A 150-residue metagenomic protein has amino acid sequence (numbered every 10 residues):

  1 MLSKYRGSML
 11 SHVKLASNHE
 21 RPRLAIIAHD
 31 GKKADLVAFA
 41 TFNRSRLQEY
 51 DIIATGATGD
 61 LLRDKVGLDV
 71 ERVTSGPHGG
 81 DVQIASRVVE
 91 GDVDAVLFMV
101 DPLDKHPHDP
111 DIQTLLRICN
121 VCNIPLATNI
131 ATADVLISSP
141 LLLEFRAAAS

Functional and structural regions predicted by a protein language model:
L24, S45-I52, C122-I124: Short active-site oxyanion
F39-S45, I112-T114: Short, solvent-exposed amphipathic alpha-helical segments in soluble enzyme and RNA/protein-processing domains
E49-T58, L62: Short internal beta-strands
D51-I52, L68-G79, A148: Short hydrophobic/aromatic-enriched beta-strand-loop microsegments
I53-T55, R72-T74, F98, L126-T132: General beta-strand structural signal in soluble alpha/beta enzymes
A57-G59, H106, I112-L126, I130 (+1 more regions): Non-catalytic terminal and connector segments of soluble metabolic enzymes
H78-R117: Mid-chain, well-packed structural core segment of small domains
A131-S150: Short, glycine-/small-residue-rich phosphate/pyrophosphate-handling segment
